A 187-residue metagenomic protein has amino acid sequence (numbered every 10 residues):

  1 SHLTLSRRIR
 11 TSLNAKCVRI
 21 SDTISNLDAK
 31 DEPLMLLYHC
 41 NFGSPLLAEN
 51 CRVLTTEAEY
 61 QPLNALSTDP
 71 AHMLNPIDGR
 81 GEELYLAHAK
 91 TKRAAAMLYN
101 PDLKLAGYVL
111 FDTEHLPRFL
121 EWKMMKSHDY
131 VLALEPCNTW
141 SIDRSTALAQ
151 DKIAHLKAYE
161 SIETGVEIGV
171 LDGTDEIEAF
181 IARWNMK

Functional and structural regions predicted by a protein language model:
S1-N14: Extended, loop-rich substrate-binding clefts of extracytoplasmic carbohydrate-active enzymes
R7, V18-N26: Short, well-ordered beta-strand segments enriched in hydrophobic/aromatic residues
C17, L34, F42-S44: Contiguous mid-protein beta-loop-alpha structural module that forms a pocket-lining wall or clamp of enzyme active
L27-A29, D172: Short, acidic/polar linear motifs in exposed loop/turn regions
K30-L37: Short, hydrophobic/aromatic beta-strand segments
F42-T113: Active-site/ligand-binding surface loops and adjacent short beta/alpha elements that line catalytic pockets across
M97, D102-K187: Active-site pocket scaffolds in enzymes
